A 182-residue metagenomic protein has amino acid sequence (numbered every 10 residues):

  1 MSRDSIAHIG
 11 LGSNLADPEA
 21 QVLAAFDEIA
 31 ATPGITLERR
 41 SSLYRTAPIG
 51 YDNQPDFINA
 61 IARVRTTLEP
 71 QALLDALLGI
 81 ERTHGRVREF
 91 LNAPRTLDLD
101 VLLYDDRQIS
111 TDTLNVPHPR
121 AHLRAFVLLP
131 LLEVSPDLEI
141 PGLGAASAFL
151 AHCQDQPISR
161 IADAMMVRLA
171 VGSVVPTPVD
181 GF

Functional and structural regions predicted by a protein language model:
S2-L11, L15-T96, D105-D106: Nucleotide and nucleotide-moiety/phosphate-recognizing core
P48-D56, L68-D75, G79-F182: Flexible, gly/pro- and Lys/Arg-enriched active-site loops
